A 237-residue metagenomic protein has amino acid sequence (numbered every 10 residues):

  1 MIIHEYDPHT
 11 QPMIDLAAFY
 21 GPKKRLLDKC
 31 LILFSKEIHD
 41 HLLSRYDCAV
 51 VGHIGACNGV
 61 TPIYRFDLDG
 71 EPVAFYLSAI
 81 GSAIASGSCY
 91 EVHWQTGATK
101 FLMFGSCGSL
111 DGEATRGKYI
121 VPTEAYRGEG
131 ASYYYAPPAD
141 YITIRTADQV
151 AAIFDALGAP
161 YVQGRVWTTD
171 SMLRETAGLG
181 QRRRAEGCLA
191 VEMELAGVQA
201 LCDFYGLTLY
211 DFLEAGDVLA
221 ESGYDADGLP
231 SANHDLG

Functional and structural regions predicted by a protein language model:
M1-I144, D148-Q149, F204: Metabolite-binding pocket within alpha/beta catalytic cores that recognizes anionic/polar moieties
S35, G108, W167-S171, G197 (+2 more regions): Glycine-rich beta-alpha junction loops
L102, I120, G164, V191 (+1 more regions): Hydrophobic/aromatic beta-strand patches that form the interior of the parallel beta-sheet core in alpha/beta enzyme
L110-G112, G128-G130, M172-A177, A220: Short acidic/glycine-rich loop or secondary-structure boundary segments that cap or lie
K118-P122, L209, G228-P230: Short, hinge-like loop/turn segments at secondary-structure boundaries
D140-G187: Active-site rim beta-loop-alpha module in soluble metabolic enzymes
G178-R182, E186-V218: A C-terminal functional module that forms or caps the active site or interfaces directly with catalytic machinery
E221-G237: His/Asp/Glu-rich mid-to-C-terminal helical/loop segments that flank catalytic regions of hydrolases
